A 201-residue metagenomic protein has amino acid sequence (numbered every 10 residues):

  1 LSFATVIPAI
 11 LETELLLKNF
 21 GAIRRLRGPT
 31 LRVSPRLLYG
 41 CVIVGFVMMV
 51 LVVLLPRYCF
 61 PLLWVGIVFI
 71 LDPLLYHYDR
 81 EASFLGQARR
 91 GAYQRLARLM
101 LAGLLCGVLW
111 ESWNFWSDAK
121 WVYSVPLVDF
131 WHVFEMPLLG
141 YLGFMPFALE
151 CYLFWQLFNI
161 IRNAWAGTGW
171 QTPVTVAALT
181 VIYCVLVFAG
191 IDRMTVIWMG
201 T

Functional and structural regions predicted by a protein language model:
L1-T201: Aromatic-rich, lipid-facing transmembrane alpha helices and their immediate juxtamembrane interface loops in integral
